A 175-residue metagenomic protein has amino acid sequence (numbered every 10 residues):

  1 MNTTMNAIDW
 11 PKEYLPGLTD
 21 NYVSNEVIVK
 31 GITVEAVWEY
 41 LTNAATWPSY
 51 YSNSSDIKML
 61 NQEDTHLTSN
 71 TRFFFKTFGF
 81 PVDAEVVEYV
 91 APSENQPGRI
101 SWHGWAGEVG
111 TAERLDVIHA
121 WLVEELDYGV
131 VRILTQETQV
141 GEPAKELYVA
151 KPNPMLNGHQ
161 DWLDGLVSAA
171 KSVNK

Functional and structural regions predicted by a protein language model:
M1-T65: Hydrophobic ligand-binding cavity/cleft-lining segments
I8-W10, H66-S69, R99-G107: Short Pro/Gly-enriched beta-strand edge/turn motifs at strand-loop
N25, T46-N95: Short beta-edge strand/loop motif at the mouth of beta-sheet-based domains
V34, W38-A44, I57, N70 (+4 more regions): Extracytoplasmic/secreted envelope proteins and their assembly/folding machinery, especially bacterial periplasmic
A36-L41, W47, F73, V86 (+3 more regions): Hydrophobic pocket/interface hotspot
S49, F78-V130, T138-V140: Hydrophobic-ligand binding "helix-grip"
R132-K175: A conserved amphipathic terminal alpha-helix motif
